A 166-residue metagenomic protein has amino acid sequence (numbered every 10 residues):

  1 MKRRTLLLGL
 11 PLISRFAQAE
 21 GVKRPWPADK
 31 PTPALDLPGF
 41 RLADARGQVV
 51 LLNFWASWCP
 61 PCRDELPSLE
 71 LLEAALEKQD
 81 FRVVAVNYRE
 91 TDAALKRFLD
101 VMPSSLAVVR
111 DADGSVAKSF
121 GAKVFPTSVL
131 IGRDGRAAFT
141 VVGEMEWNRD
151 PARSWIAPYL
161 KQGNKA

Functional and structural regions predicted by a protein language model:
M1-E20: N-terminal export signals
A19-L42: N-terminal "domain-start" segment that seeds a small globular fold
Q48-V50, F54-W58, V124: Short pre-active-site segment immediately N-terminal to redox-active cysteine/selenocysteine motifs in thiol-based
F54-L71: Conserved redox-active cysteine motifs that mediate thiol-disulfide chemistry, especially di-cysteine Cys-X(1-2)-Cys
L66-V86: Conserved helix-turn-beta segment immediately C-terminal to the redox Cys motif in thioredoxin-like folds
V84, L99-D134: Short, internal strand/loop/helix patches that form the active-site neighborhood or redox-interaction surface
A93-K96: Acidic helix N-cap motif at the loop->helix transition within catalytic regions of sugar-transfer enzymes
R133-A166: Thiol-/selenol-based redox modules, centered on thioredoxin-like and closely related oxidoreductase domains
